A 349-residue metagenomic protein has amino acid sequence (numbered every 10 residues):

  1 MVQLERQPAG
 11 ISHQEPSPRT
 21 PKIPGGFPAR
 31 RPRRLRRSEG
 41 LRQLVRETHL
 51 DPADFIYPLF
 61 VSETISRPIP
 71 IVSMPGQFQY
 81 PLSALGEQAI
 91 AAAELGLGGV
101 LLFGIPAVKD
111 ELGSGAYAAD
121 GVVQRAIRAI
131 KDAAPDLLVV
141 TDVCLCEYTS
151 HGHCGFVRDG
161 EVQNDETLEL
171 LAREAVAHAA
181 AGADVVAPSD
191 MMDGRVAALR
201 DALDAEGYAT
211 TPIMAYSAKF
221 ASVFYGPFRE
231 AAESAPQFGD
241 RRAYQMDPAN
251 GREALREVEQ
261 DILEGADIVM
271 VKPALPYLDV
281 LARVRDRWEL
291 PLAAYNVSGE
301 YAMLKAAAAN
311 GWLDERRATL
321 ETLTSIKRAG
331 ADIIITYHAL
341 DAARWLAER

Functional and structural regions predicted by a protein language model:
Q3, I23-G26, S38, D51-I56 (+1 more regions): Alpha/beta enzyme core
L4-R46: N-terminal amphipathic/basic leader segments beginning at the initiator methionine
